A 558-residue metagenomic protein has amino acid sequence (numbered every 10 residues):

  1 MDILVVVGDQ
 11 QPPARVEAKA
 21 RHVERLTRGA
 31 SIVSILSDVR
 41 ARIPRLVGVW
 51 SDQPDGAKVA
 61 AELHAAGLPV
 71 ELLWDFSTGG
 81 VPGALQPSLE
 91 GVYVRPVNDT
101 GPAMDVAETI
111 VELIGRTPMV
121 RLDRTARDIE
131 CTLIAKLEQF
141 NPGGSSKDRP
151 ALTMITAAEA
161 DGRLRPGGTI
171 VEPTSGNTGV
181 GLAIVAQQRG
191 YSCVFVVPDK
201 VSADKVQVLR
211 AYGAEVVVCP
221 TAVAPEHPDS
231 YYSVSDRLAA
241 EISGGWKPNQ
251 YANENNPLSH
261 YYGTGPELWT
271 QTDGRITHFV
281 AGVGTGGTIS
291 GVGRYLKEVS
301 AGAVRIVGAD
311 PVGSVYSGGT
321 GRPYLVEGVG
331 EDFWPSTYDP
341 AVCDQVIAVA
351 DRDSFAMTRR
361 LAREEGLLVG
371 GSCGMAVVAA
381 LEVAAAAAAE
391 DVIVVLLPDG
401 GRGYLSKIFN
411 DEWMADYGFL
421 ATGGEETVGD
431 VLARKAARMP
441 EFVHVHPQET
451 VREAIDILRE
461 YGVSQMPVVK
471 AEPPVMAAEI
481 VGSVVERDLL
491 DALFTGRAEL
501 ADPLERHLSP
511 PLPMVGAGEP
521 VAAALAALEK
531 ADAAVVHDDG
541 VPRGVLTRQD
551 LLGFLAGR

Functional and structural regions predicted by a protein language model:
M1-D9, V16, G48: Conserved acidic segment of CheY-like receiver
P13-A14, A18-A20, T27, A41 (+3 more regions): Short linear motifs in low-complexity or flexible loops
H22-V39, S77, S88: A short, well-structured beta->alpha microelement
S31-I32, P44-A61: Conserved phosphotransfer microenvironments
V97-L432: PLP-dependent amino-acid enzyme catalytic core
A341-V342, E425-V443, L500-L512: Bateman (tandem CBS) regulatory domains
H444-V463, V468-E472, L493, P513-D532 (+2 more regions): The conserved cystathionine-beta-synthase
E486-E505, L551-R558: A short, polar/charged loop-to-alpha-helix boundary motif
